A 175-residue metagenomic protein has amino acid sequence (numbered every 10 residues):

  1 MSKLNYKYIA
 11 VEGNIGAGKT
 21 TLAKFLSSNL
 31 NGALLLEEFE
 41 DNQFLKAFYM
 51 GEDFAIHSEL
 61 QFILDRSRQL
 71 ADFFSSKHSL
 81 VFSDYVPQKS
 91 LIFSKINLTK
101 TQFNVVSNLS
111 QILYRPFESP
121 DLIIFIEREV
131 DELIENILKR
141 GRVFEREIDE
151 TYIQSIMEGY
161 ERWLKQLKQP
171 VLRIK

Functional and structural regions predicted by a protein language model:
M1-Y6: Phosphate-binding P-loop
V11: Hydrophobic anchor at the beta1->P-loop junction of P-loop NTPases
N14: P-loop (Walker A) phosphate-binding loop of NTP-binding proteins
K19: Conserved lysine of the Walker
L22-A23, S27: Post-Walker A alpha-helix
S28-R66: Conserved substrate/cofactor phosphate-moiety recognition/catalytic segment in nucleotide-dependent phosphotransferases
F54, S58-E118: Glycine-rich phosphate-binding loop used to anchor ATP phosphates in small-molecule kinases, encompassing both
I92-G159: A glycine- and Lys/Arg-enriched "phosphate-lid" helix/loop adjacent to the NTP-binding pocket of small-molecule kinases
